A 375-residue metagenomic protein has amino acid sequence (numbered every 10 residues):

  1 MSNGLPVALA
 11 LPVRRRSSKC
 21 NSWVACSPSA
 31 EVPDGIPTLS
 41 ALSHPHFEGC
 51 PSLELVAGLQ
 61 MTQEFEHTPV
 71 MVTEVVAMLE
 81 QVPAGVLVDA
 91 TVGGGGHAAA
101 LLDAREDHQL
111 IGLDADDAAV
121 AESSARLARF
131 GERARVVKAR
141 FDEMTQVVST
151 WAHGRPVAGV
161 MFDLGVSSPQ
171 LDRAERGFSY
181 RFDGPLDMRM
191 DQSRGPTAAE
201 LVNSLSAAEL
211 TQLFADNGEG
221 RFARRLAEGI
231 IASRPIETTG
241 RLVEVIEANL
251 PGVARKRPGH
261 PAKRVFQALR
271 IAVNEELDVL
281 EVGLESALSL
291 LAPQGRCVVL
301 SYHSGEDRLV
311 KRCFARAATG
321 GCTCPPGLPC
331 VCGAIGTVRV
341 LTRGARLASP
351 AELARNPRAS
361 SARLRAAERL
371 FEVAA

Functional and structural regions predicted by a protein language model:
S2, R14-S29, S40-S43: Low-acidity, Ser/Thr- and Arg-rich intrinsically disordered low-complexity segments
S2-L9: Low-complexity, glycine/proline/serine-enriched flexible coil segments that act as short hinges or interruptions within
N3, K19-N21, E31-D34, E48 (+1 more regions): Intrinsically disordered, low-complexity polyampholyte segments enriched for Lys and acidic residues
V7, P37-T38: Intrinsic disorder/low-complexity segments
R16, S27, V32-D34, L102 (+2 more regions): Residues in and immediately flanking transmembrane alpha helices
S17-K19, P37, S179-R181: Residue-level signature of transmembrane alpha-helix interfaces in integral membrane proteins
S29-P37, M61, A90: Intrinsically disordered/low-complexity terminal segments and short unstructured peptides
H46-E48, S52-A375: S-adenosyl-L-methionine-dependent methyltransferase catalytic core, i.e., the SAM/SAH-binding region
